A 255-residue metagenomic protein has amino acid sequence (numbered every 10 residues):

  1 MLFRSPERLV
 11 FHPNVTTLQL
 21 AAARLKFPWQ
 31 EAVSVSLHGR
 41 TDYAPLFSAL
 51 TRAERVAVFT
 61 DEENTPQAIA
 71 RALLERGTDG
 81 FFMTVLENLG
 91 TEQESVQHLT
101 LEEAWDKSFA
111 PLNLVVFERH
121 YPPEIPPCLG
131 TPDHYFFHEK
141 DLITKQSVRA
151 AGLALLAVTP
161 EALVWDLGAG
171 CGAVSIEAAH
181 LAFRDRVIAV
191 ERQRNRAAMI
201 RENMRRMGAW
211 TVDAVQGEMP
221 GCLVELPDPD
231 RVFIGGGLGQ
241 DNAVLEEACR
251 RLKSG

Functional and structural regions predicted by a protein language model:
M1-A53, P220: Class I SAM-dependent methyltransferase SAM-binding "motif I" and its flanking Rossmann-like core
A53-K140: A contiguous loop/helix-start segment that scaffolds small-molecule binding in enzyme catalytic cores
I143-P160: Conserved alpha-helix/loop element of class I SAM-dependent methyltransferases that forms part of the SAM/SAH-binding
E161-G170: Conserved class I S-adenosyl-L-methionine
C171-F183: Conserved SAM-binding loop of SAM-dependent methyltransferases across substrates and taxa, primarily the Class I
D185-I188: Short beta-strand element of Class I
V190-P229: S-adenosyl-L-methionine
L245-S254: A short glycine-rich, Lys/Arg-flanked "PGG" loop and its adjoining helix->strand segment in the class I
